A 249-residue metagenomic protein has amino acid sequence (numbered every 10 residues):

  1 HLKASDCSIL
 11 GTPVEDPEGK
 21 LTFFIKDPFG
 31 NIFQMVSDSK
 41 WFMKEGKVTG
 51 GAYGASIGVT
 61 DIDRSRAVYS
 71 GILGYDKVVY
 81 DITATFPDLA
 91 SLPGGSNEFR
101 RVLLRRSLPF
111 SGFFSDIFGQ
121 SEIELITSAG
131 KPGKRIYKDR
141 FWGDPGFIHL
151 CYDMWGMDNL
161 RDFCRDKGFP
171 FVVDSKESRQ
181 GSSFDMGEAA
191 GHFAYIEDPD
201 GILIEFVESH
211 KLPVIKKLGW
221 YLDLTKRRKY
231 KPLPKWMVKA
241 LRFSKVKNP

Functional and structural regions predicted by a protein language model:
H1-D6, D63-D81, G143-P145, D153-S175 (+1 more regions): Extended intrinsically disordered, low-complexity coil regions enriched in Ser, Thr, Gly, Ala and often Pro
H1-K3, L21-K26, G51-T60, F113-G130 (+3 more regions): Vicinal oxygen chelate
V14-P17, F184-E188: Short loop/turn motifs at secondary-structure junctions and domain boundaries
K20-E45: Short, structured interface segments
S39-G50, K211-R228, P232-V246: A short, polar/charged loop-to-alpha-helix boundary motif
K40-K44, T85-A90, F110-G112, K131-K138 (+2 more regions): A short, acidic/glycine-rich surface segment
G58-Q120, D166, G187, P249: Core segments of cupin and vicinal oxygen chelate
